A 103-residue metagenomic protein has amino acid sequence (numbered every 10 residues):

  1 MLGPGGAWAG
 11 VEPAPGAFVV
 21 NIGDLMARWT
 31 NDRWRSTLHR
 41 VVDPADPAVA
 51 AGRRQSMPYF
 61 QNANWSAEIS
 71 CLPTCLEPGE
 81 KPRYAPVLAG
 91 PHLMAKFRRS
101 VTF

Functional and structural regions predicted by a protein language model:
M1-F103: C-terminal flanking tails of non-heme Fe-dependent oxygenases
